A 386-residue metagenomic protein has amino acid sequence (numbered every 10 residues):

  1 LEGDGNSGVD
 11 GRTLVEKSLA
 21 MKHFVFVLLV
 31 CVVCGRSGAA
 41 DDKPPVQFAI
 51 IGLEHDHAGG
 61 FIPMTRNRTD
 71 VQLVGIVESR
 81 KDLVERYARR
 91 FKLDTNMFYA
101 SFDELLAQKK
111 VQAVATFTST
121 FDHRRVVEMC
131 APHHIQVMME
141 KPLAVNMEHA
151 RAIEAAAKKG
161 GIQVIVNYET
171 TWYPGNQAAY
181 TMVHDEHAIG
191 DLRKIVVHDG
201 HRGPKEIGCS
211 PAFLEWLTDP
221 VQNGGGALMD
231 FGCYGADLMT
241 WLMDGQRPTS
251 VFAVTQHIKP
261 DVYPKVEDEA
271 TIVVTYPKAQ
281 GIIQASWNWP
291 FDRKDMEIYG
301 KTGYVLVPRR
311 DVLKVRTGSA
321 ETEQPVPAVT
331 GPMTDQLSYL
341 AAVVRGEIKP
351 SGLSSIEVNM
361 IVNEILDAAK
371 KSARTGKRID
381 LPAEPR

Functional and structural regions predicted by a protein language model:
F24-V32: Sec-dependent N-terminal signal peptides
G38-D42, A113-A115, A342-R386: C-terminal helix-rich "cap/oligomerization" subdomain common to oxidoreductases
A39-F91: N-terminal Rossmann-like dinucleotide-binding module
P44, D56, T171-V262, G376: Predominantly a Rossmann-like dinucleotide-binding segment in NAD(P)-dependent oxidoreductases
P44, G235-V312, L337-K349, D367-A368 (+1 more regions): Contiguous beta-strand/loop segments that form the cofactor/metal-binding neighborhood of enzyme cores
I50, M139, V164-V166, V307: Hydrophobic residues in well-ordered beta-strands that form the structural core
L93-A156: Beta-loop-alpha module in the N-terminal Rossmann-like domain of NAD(P)-dependent dehydrogenases, especially those
A152-T170, D191-R193: Rossmann-fold dehydrogenase core element
